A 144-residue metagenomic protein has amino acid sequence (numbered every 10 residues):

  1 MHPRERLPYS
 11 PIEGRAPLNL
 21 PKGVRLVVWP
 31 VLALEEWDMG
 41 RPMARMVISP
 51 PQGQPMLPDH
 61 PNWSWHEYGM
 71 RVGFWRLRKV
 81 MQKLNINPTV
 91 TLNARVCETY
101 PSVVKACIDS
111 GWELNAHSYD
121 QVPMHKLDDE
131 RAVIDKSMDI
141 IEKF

Functional and structural regions predicted by a protein language model:
H2-F144: Catalytic alpha-helical scaffold of carbohydrate-active enzymes acting on polysaccharides/glycoconjugates
